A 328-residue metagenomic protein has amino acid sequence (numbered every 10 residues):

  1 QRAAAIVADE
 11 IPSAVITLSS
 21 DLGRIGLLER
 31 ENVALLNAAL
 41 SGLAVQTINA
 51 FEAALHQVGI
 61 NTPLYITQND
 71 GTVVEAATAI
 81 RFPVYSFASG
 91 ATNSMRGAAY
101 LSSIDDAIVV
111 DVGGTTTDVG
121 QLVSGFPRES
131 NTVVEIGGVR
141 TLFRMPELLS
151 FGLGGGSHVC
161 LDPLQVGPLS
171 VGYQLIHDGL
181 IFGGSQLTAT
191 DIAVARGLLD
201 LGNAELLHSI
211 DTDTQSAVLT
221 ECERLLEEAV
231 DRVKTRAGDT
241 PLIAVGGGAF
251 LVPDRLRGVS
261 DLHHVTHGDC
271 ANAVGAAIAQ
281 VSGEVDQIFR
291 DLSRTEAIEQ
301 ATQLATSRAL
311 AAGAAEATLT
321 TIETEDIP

Functional and structural regions predicted by a protein language model:
Q1-P328: N-terminally biased helix-coil "hinge/interface" segments that flank
